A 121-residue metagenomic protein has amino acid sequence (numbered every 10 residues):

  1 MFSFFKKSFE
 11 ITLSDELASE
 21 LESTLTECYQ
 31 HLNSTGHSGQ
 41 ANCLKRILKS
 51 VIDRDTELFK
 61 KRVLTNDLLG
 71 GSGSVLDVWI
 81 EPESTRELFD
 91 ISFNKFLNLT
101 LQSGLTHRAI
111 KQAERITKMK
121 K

Functional and structural regions predicted by a protein language model:
M1, E22, Y29, K61 (+4 more regions): Generic N-terminal initiation segments characterized by hydrophobic and/or small/turn-forming residues
F2-R46, G104-K121: Short terminal alpha-helical segments
S3-K6, E10, K60, D90 (+1 more regions): Compositionally biased, low-structure terminal segments
H31-I80: Amphipathic alpha-helical interaction modules
G70-K121: Amphipathic alpha-helical binding modules
